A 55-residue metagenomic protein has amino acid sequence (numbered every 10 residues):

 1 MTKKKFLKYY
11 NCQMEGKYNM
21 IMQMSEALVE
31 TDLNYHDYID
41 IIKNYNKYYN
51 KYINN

Functional and structural regions predicted by a protein language model:
M1-E26, Y48-I53: N-terminal acidic leader/helix
V29-D40: Short, basic interhelical loop/turn and adjoining N-cap of the next helix at nucleic-acid- or acidic-partner-contacting
Y38-K51: Repeat-associated, polar segments at repeat-unit boundaries in modular proteins
